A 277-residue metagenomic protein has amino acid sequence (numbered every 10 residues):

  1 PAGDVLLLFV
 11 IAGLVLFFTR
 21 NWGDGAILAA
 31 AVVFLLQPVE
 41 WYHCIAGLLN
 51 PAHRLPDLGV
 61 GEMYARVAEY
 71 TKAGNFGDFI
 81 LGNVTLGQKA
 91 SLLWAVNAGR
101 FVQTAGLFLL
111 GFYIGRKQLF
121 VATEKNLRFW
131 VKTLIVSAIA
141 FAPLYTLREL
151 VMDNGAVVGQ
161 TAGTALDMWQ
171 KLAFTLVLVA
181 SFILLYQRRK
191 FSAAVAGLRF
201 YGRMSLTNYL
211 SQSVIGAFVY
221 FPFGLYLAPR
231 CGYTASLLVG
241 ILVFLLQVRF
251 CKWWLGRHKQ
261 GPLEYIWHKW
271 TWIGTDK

Functional and structural regions predicted by a protein language model:
P1-H43, G216: Internal alpha-helical transmembrane segments
L6-T19, G99-A122, Q170-R189: Specific transmembrane alpha-helix
V15-A30, Y113-I135: Solvent-exposed interhelical
V32-L110: Long hydrophobic alpha-helical segments that form multi-pass transmembrane helix bundles in integral membrane proteins
V131-L134, Y186-G216, K259-T271: Functional transmembrane helices that form membrane-embedded active or gating regions
K132-Y186: Alpha-helical transmembrane segments and terminal signal-anchor/GPI-anchor hydrophobic tails, characterized by long
I139-R148, F200-L227: Kinked, hydrophobic transmembrane alpha-helices enriched for aromatic residues and small/kink-inducing positions
C231-K277: C-terminal "closing" transmembrane helix and its immediate cytosolic amphipathic cap in multi-pass membrane proteins
